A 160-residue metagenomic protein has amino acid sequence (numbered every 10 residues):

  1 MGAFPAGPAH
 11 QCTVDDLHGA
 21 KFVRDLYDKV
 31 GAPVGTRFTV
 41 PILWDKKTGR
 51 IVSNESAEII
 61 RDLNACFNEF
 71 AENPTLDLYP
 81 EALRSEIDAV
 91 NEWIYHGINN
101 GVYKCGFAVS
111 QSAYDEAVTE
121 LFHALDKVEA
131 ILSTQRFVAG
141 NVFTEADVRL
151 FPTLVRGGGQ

Functional and structural regions predicted by a protein language model:
M1-V138, V142: GST-like domain detector, emphasizing the conserved glutathione-binding G-site in the N-terminal thioredoxin-like
V138-Q160: GST superfamily/GST-like fold recognition
